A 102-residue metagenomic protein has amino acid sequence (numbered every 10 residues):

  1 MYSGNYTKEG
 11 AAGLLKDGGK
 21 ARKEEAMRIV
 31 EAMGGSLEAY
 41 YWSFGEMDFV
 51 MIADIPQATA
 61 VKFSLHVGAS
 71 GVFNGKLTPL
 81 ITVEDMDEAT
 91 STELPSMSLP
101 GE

Functional and structural regions predicted by a protein language model:
M1-E102: A compositional/biophysical signature of low hydrophobicity enriched in polar/charged and small residues
